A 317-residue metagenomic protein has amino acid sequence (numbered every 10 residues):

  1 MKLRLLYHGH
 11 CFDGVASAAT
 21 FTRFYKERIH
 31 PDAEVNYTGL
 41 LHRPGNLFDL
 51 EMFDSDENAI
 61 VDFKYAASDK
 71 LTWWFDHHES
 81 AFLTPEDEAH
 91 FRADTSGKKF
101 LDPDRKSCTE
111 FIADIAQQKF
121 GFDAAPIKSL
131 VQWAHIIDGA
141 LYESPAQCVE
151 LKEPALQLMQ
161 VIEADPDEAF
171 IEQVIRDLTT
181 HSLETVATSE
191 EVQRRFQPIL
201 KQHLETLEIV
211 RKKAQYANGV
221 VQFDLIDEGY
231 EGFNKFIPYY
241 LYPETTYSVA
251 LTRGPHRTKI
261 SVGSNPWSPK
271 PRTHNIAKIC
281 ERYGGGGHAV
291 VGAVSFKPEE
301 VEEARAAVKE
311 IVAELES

Functional and structural regions predicted by a protein language model:
M1-L151, Q215-A217, L225-I226, G232-I237 (+2 more regions): Replace "Mg2+/Mn2+-dependent" with "divalent metal-dependent
L141-F233: Glycine-rich, Lys/Arg-enriched anion-binding loops that position phosphate/diphosphate groups for phosphoryl
